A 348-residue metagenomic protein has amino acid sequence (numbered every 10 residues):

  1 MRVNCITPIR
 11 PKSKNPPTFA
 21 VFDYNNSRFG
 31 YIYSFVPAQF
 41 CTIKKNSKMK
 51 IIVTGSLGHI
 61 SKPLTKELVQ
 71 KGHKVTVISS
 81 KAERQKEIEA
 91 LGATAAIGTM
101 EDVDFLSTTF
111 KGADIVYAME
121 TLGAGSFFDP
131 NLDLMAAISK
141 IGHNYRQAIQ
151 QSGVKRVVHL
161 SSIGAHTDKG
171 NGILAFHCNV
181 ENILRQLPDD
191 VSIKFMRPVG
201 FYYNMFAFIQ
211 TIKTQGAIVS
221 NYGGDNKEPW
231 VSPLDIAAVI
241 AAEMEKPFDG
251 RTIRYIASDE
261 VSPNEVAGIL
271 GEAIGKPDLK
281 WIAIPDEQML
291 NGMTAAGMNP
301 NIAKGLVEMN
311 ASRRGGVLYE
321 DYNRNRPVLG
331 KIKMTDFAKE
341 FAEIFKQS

Functional and structural regions predicted by a protein language model:
K12-N15, K45-N46: Polybasic, lysine-rich low-complexity intrinsically disordered segments
F19-Y24, F29-F35, F40: Aromatic (phenylalanine/tyrosine) cluster motif
T42, M49-T76, S80-E83, E87 (+8 more regions): Oxidoreductase cofactor-interface core, primarily capturing Rossmann-like NAD(P)-dependent enzymes
G92-D102: Rossmann-fold cofactor-recognition segment
I269-G315: Terminal hydrophobic/aromatic helix or amphipathic segment near a protein terminus
Y322-S348: Amphipathic terminal alpha-helices
